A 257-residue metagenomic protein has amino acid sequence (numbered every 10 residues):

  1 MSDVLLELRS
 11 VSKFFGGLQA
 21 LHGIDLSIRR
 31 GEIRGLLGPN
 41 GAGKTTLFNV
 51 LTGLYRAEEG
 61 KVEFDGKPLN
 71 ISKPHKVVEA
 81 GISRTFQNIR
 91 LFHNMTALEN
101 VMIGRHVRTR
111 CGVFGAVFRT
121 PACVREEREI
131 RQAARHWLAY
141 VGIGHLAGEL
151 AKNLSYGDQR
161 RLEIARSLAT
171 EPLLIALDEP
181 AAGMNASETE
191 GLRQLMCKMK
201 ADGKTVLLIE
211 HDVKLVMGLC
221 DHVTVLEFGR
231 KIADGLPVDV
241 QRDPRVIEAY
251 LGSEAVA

Functional and structural regions predicted by a protein language model:
S2-A257: Glycine-rich phosphate-binding loops of nucleotide-dependent enzymes
